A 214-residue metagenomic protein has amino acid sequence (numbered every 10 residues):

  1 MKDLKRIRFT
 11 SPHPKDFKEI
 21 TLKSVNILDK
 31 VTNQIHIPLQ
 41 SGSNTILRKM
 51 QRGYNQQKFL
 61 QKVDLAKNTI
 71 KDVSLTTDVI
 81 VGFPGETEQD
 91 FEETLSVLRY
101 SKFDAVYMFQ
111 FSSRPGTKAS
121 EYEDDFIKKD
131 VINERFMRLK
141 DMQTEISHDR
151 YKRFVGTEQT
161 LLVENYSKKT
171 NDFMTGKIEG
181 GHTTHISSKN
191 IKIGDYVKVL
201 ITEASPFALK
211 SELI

Functional and structural regions predicted by a protein language model:
M1-E88, R99: Conserved SAM/AdoMet-binding glycine-rich loop
F9, I37, D78, L98 (+4 more regions): Conserved, mostly hydrophobic/aromatic
E19-N33, E86-D104, F126-E134, L162-K168: Short, electropositive alpha-helical surface patch
I35, Q56-N68, E92-Y100, F109-P115 (+2 more regions): Proteins enriched for Cys/Gly/acidic motifs involved in redox and nucleic-acid/cofactor modification
N44-K49, G116-Y122: A short acidic, helix-capping loop that chelates divalent metal ions and anchors anionic groups
K49, V106, I186-S187: Thr-Gly-centered strand-to-loop micro-motif
A119-I214: Terminal RNA-binding accessory module
